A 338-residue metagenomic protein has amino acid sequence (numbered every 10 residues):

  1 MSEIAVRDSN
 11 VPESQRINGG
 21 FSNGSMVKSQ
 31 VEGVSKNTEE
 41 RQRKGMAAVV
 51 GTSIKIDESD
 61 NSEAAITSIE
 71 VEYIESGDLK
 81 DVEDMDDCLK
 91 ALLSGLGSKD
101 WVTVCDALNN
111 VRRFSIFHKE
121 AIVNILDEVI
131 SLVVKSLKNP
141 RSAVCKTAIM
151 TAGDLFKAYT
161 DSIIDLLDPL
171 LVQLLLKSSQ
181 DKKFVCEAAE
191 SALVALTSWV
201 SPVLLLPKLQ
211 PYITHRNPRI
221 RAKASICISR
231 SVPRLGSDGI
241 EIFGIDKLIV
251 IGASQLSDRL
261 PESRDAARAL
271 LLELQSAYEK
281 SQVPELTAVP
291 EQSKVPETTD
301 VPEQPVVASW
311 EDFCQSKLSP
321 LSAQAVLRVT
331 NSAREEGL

Functional and structural regions predicted by a protein language model:
M1-L338: Extended, low-complexity, acidic/polar intrinsically disordered regions that flank or interrupt HEAT/TOG/ARM solenoid
